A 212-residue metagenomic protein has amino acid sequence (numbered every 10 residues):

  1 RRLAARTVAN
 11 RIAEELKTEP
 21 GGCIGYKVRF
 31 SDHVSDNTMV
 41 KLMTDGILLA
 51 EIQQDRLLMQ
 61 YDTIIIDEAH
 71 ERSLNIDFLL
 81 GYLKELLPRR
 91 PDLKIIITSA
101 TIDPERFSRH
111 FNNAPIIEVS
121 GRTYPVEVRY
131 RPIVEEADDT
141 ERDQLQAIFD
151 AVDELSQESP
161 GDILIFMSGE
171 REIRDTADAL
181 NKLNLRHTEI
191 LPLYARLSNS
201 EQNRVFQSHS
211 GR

Functional and structural regions predicted by a protein language model:
R2-R212: P-loop NTPase motor module signature
